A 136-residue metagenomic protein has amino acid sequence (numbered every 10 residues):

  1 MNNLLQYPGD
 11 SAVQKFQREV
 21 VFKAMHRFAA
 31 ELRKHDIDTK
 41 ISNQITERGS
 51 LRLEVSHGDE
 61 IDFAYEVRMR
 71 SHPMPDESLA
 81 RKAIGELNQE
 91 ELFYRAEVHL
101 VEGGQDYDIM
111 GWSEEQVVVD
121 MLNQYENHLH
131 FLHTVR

Functional and structural regions predicted by a protein language model:
M1-H35, N127: Charge-rich, low-complexity N-terminal segments
N2-L5, G9, F16-R18, S42 (+4 more regions): Residue-level signal for well-ordered alpha-helical segments
R33, V98-H99, H130: Short linear sequence elements within intrinsically disordered, low-complexity coil regions
K34-S50: Long, charged, glycine-rich C-terminal linkers/tails
L51-L53, H130: Short C-terminal domain-edge/linker segments immediately following a structured domain
E54-V119: Intrinsically disordered, low-complexity regulatory segments enriched in Ser/Thr/Pro and charged residues
V117-V135: Glycine-rich, aromatic-bearing surface loops/beta-hairpins
